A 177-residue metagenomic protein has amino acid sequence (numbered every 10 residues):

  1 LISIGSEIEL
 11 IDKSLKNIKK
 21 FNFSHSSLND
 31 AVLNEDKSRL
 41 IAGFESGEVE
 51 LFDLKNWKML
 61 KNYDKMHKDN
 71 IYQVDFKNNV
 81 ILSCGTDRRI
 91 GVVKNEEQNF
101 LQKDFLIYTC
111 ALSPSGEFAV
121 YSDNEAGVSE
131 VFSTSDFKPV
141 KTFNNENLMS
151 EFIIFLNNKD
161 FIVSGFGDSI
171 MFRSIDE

Functional and structural regions predicted by a protein language model:
L1, L40, I81, A119 (+1 more regions): Hydrophobic beta-strand positions that form the internal "hydrophobic ladder" of WD40/Gbeta-like beta-propeller blades
S6-I8, S46-E50, D69, D87-G91 (+2 more regions): Short coil/turn segments within WD40 beta-propeller repeats
D12-K16, L54-W57, K94-E96, T134-F137 (+1 more regions): Short loop/turn segments that connect beta-strands within beta-propeller blades
K16-N22, K58-D64, E96-Q102, K138-F143: A short beta-strand motif characteristic of beta-propeller blades
N22-L28, D64-I71, L101-I107, N144-S150: WD40/WD-repeat beta-propeller blade N-cap
E35-D36, F76-N78, P114-S115, L156-N158: Residue-level detector of Asp-centered blade-edge/turn motifs that repeat once per structural unit in beta-propeller
F161-E177: Blade-level signature of beta-propeller repeat domains, shared across WD40, Kelch, NHL, RCC1 and BNR/Asp-box propellers
